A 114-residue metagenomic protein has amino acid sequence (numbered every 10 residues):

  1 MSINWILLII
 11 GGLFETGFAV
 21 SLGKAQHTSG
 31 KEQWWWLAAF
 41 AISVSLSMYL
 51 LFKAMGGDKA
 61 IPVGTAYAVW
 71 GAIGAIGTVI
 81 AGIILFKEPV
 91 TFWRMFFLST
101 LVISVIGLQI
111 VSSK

Functional and structural regions predicted by a protein language model:
M1-K114: Polytopic alpha-helical membrane proteins, predominantly small-molecule transporters/carriers
